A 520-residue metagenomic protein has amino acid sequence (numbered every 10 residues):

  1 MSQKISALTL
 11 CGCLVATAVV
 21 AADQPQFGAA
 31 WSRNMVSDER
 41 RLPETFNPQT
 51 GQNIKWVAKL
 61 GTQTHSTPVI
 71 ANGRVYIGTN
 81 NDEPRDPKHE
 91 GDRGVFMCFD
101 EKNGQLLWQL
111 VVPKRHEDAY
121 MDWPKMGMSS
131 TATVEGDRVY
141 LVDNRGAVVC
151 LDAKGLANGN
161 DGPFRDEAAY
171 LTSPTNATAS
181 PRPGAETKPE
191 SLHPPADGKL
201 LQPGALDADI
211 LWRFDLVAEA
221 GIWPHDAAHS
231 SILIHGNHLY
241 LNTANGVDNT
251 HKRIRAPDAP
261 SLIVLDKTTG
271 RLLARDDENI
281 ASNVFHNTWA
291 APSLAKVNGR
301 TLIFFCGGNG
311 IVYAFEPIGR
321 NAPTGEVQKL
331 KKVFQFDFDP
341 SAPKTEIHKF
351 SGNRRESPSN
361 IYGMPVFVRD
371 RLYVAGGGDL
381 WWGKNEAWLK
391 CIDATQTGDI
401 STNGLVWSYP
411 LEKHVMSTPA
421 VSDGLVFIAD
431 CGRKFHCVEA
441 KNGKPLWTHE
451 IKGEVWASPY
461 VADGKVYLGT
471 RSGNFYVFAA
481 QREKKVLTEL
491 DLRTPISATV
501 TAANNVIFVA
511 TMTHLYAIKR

Functional and structural regions predicted by a protein language model:
M1-A7, R520: Positively charged n-region of N-terminal signal peptides that target proteins for export
S6-T17: Bacterial N-terminal signal peptides
V19-R520: Noncatalytic, solvent-exposed loop/strand surfaces of beta-propeller-type extracellular/periplasmic domains
